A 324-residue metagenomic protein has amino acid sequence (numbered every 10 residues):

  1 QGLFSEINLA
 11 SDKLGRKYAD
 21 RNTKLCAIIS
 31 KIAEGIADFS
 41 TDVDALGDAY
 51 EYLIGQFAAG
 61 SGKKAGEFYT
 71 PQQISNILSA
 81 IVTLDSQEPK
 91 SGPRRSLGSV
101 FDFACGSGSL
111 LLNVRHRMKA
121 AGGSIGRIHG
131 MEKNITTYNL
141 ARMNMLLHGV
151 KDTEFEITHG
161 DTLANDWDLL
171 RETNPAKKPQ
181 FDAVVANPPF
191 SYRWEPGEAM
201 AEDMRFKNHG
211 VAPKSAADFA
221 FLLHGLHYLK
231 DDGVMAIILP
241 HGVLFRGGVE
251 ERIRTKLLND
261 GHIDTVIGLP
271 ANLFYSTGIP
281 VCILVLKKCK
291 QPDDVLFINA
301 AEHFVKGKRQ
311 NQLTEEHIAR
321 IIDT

Functional and structural regions predicted by a protein language model:
Q1-Q87, T153-T162, G268-A271, P292-A301 (+1 more regions): Non-catalytic, mostly N-terminal accessory regions of nucleic-acid modification and defense proteins
V82, G122, L229-K230: A generic alpha-to-beta junction signature in SAM-dependent methyltransferases
R95-A104: Conserved class I S-adenosyl-L-methionine
S107-G123: Conserved SAM-binding loop of SAM-dependent methyltransferases across substrates and taxa, primarily the Class I
L111, T136-L140: Short alpha-helix immediately C-terminal to the canonical SAM-binding loop
R127-E132: Conserved SAM-binding motif I beta-strand of class I
L140-A176: S-adenosyl-L-methionine
T162-N165, R171, P175-T324: A conserved structural/catalytic subdomain of Rossmann-like adenosyl-cofactor enzymes
